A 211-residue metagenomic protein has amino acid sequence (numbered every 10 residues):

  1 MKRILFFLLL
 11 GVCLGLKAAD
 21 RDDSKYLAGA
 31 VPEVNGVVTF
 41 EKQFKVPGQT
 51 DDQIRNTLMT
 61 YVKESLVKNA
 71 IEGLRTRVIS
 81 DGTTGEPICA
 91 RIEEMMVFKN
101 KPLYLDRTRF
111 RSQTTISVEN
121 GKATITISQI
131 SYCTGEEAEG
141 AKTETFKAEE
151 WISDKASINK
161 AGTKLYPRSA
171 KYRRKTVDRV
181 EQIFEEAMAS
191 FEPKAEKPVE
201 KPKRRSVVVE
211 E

Functional and structural regions predicted by a protein language model:
R3-C13: Sec-dependent N-terminal signal peptides
A19-E211: Ser/Thr-rich, low-complexity intrinsically disordered terminal regions
